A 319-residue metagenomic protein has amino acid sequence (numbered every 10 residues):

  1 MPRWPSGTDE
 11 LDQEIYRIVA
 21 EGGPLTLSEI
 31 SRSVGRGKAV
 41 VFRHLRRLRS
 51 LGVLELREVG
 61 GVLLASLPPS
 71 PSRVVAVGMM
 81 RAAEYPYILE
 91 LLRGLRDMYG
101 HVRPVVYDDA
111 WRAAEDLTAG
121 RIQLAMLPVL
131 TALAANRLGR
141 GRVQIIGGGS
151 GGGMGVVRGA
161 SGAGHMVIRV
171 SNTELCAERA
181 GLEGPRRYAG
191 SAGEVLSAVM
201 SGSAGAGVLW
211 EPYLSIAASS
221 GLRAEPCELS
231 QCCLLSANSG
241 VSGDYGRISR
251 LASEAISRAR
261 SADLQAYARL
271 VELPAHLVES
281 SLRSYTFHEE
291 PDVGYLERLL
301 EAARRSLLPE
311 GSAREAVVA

Functional and structural regions predicted by a protein language model:
M1-I15: Short alpha-helical segments that sit at the start of domains
E29, L64-S66, L264-A319: An extracytoplasmic/periplasmic, membrane-proximal ligand-sensing/linker region
A39, P104-E115, P128-L130, P185-M200: Short helix-initiation/N-cap motifs at beta->coil->alpha
R57, E174-G190, E194, R250-H288: Ligand-binding clefts/hinges and TM-proximal coupling segments of bilobed small-molecule sensing domains
R57-S70: Short, Lys/Arg-rich nucleic-acid/phosphate-binding segment
V59, V106-A110, G120-L133, S191-A192 (+1 more regions): Beta->alpha turn/N-cap motifs
V75-Y99, G152-A206, W210-S215: Bilobed "Venus flytrap"/periplasmic-binding protein-like clamshell domains and structurally analogous long
S191-A268: Pocket-lining segment of extracytoplasmic ligand-binding domains
